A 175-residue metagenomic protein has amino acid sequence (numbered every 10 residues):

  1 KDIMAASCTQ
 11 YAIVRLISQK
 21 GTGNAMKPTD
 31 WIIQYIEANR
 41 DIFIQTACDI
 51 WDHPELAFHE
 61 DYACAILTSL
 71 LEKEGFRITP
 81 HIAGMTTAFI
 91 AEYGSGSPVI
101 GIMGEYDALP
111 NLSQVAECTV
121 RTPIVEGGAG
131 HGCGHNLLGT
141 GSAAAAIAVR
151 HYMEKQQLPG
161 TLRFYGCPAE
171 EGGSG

Functional and structural regions predicted by a protein language model:
Y11: Cationic, low-complexity basic patches in intrinsically disordered or flexible, solvent-exposed regions
K20-T22, S142, E170-G175: Short, intrinsically disordered, charge-balanced linker/junction segments flanking boundaries in proteins
K27-H131, T140-G160: Acidic/His- and Gly-rich active-site-bordering loop/insert found across diverse amide/peptide-bond hydrolases
E154-G175: Fold-level recognition of mixed alpha/beta catalytic cores in primary-metabolism enzymes, strongest
